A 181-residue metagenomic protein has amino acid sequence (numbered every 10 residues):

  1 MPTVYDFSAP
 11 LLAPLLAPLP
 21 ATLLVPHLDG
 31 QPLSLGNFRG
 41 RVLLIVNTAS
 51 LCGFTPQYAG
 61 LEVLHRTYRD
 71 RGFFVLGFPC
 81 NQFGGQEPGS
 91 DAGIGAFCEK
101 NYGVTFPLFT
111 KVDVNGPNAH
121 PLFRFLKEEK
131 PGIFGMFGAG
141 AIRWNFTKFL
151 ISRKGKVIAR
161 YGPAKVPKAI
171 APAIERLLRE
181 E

Functional and structural regions predicted by a protein language model:
M1-G36, P56, P121: N-terminal "domain-start" segment that seeds a small globular fold
L23, P107, I158-A159: Structural signal for short hydrophobic segments within the conserved structured cores of catalytic domains across
R41-L43, S50-L51, T55-F78, C98-Y102: Conserved helix-turn-beta segment immediately C-terminal to the redox Cys motif in thioredoxin-like folds
N47, G72-S90, T105-G116: Thiol-based oxidoreductase modules, predominantly thioredoxin-like and allied folds used for disulfide exchange
C52-G53, F83-Q86, R160: A generic structural signal for short coil/turn motifs at secondary-structure boundaries
G93-N101, R124: Extracytoplasmic electron-transfer domains, predominantly the class I c-type cytochrome c fold
P121-R124, E128-E181: Thiol-/selenol-based redox modules, centered on thioredoxin-like and closely related oxidoreductase domains
